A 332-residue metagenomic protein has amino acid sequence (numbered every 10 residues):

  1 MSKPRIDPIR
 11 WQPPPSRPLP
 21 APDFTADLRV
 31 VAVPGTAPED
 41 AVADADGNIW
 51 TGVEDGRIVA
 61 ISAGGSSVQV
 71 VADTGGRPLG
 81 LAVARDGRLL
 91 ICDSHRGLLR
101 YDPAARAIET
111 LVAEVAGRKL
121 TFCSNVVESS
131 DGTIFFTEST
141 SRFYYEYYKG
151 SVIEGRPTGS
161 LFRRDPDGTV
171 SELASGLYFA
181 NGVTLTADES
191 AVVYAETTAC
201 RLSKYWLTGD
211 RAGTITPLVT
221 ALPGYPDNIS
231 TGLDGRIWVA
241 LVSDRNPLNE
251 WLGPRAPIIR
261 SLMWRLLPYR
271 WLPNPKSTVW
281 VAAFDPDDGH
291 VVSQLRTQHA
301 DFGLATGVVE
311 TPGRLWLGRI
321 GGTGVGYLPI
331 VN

Functional and structural regions predicted by a protein language model:
M1-N332: Sequence-structural signature of mature extracellular/luminal beta-sheet repeat domains, prominently beta-propellers
